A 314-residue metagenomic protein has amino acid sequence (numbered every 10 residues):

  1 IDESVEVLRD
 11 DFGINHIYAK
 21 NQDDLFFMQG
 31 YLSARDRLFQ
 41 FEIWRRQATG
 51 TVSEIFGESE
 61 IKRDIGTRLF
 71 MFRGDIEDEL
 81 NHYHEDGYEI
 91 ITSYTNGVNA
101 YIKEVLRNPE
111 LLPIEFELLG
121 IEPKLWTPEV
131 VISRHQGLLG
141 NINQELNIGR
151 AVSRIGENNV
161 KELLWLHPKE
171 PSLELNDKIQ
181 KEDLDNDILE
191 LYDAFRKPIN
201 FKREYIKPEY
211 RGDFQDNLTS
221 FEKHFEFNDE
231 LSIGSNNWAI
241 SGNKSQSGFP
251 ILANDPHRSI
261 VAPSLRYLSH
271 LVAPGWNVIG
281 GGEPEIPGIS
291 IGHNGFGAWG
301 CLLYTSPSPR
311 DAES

Functional and structural regions predicted by a protein language model:
I1-I251, P256: Substrate-recognition/specificity elements adjacent to catalytic centers across diverse enzyme folds
D11, G292-G295: Short acidic-glycine loop/turn motifs at beta-strand connectors
H16, I251-A253, S290-I291, A298-G300: Structural recognition of the beta-strand scaffold that forms the well-ordered cores of secreted hydrolase catalytic
D23-D24, H257-S259, G297, S306: Solvent-exposed loop/turn segments at secondary-structure junctions within structured extracellular/periplasmic domains
W238-A239, G288-S290: Short beta-strand scaffold segments in enzyme catalytic cores
S259-S269: Short active-site loop/helix that positions an aromatic residue
V272-W276: A conserved hydrophobic secondary-structure block that centers on an alpha-helix together with its immediately flanking
Y304-E313: Conserved small/polar residues in nucleotide/adenosyl-binding loops
